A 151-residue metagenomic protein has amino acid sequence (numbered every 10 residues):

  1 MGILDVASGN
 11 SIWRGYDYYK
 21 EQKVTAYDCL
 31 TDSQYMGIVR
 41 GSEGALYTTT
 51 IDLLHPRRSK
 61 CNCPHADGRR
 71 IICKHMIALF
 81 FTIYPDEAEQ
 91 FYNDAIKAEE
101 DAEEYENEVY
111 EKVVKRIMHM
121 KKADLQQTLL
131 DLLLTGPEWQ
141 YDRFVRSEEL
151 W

Functional and structural regions predicted by a protein language model:
M1-W151: Long, low-complexity, compositionally biased intrinsically disordered regions
